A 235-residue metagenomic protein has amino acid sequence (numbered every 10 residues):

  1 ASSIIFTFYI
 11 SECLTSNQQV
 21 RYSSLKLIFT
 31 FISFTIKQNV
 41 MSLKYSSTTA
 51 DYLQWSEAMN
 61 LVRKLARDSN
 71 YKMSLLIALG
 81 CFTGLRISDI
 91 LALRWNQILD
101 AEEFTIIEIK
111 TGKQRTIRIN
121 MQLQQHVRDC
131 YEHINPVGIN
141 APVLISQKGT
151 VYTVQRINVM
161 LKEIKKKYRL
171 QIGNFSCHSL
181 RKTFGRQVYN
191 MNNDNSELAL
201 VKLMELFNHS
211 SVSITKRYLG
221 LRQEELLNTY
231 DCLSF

Functional and structural regions predicted by a protein language model:
L27, A92-L123: Conserved tyrosine-mediated DNA breakage-rejoining catalytic core shared by Y-recombinases
I36-N60, I145-T150: Flexible interdomain linker/hinge and immediately adjacent N-terminus of the catalytic tyrosine-recombinase domain
S42, L53-T83, D194-N195: Basic, Lys/Arg- and aromatic-enriched nucleic-acid-binding interface segment
S47, I109-D129, N140-K162: C-terminal catalytic core of Y-nucleophile DNA break-rejoin enzymes
D89-L91, G185, N193-H209: Active-site-proximal segment of tyrosine recombinases
E108-G112, F207-C232: Catalytic-site neighborhood detector that most strongly recognizes the C-terminal catalytic loop/helix of tyrosine
I172-M191: Short basic/aromatic active-site micro-motif
